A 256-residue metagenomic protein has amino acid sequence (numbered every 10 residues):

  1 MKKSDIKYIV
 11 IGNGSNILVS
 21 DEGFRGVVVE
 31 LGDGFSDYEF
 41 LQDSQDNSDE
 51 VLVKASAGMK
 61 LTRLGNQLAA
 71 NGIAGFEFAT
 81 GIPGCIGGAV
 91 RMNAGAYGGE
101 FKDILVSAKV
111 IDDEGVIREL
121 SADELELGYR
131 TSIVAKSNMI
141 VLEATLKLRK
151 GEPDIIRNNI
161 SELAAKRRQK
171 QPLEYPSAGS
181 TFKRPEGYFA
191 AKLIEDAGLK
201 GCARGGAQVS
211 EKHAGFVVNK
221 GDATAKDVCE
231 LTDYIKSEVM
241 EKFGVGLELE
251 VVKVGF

Functional and structural regions predicted by a protein language model:
M1-I86: Anion-binding (especially nucleotide phosphate/pyrophosphate-binding) glycine-rich loop and adjoining beta-alpha core
N13, I17, I111-F256: Phosphate/pyrophosphate- and phosphate-bearing ligand-binding catalytic cores of soluble enzymes
N13-S15, F24-V27, M59, I82-A89 (+6 more regions): Gly/Ser/Thr-rich helix-start
L18-D37, R91-S121, K136-E143: Structural signature of FAD isoalloxazine-binding scaffolds in flavoprotein oxidoreductases
N47-S48, M92, N219-K220: Short coil/turn segments at secondary-structure junctions
V51, I104, V245-L247: Residue-level signal for beta-strand positions within conserved beta-sheet cores that form or flank
L61, G65, A79, P83-G87 (+3 more regions): Hydrophobic, well-ordered secondary-structure segments
A89-M92, L127: Short Pro/Gly-enriched beta-strand edge/turn motifs at strand-loop
